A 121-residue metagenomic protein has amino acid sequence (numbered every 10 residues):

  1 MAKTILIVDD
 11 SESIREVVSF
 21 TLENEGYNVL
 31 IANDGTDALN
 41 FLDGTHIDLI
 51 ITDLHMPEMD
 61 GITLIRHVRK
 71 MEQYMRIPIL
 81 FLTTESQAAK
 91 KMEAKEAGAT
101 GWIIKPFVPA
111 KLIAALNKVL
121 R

Functional and structural regions predicted by a protein language model:
E16-N24: Charged docking surfaces used in two-component/phosphorelay signaling
I31-L49: Acidic, metal-coordinating helix/loop segments flanking the phosphotransfer/catalytic sites of two-component signaling
D53, T83: Active-site residues of response regulator receiver
M56: Receiver (REC) domain active-site loop signature in two-component systems and cognate sites in sensor histidine kinases
H67, K105: A Lys-centered signature of the CheY-like receiver
T100: Short, glycine/charged-rich "phosphate-handling" switch motifs in NTP-dependent and phosphotransfer domains
F107-L116: C-terminal output helix
